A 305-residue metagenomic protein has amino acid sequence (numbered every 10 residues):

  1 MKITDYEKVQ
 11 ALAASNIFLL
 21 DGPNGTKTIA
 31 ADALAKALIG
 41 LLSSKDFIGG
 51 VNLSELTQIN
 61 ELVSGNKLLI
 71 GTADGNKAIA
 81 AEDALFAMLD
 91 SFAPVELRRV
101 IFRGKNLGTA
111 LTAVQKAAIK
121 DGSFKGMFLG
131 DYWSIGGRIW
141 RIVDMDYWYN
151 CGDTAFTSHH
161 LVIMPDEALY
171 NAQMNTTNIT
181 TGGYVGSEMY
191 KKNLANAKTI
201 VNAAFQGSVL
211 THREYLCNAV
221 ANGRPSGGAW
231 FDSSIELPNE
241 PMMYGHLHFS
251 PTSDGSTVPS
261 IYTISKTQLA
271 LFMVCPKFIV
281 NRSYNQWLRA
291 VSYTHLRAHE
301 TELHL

Functional and structural regions predicted by a protein language model:
M1-I17, D21, T26, G49-S54: Short, intrinsically disordered N-terminal pre-domain segments
S15-L20, S64-G71: Extracellular disulfide-bonded cysteine-rich modules/repeats
G22-L41, I70-L89: Short, surface-exposed terminal/edge motifs of secreted or surface/virion proteins that either
S91-R297: Collagenous Gly-X-Y triple-helix signature in extracellular proteins
H295-L305: Single conserved hydrophobic/aromatic residue that forms the stacking wall/gate of nucleotide- or nucleobase-binding
